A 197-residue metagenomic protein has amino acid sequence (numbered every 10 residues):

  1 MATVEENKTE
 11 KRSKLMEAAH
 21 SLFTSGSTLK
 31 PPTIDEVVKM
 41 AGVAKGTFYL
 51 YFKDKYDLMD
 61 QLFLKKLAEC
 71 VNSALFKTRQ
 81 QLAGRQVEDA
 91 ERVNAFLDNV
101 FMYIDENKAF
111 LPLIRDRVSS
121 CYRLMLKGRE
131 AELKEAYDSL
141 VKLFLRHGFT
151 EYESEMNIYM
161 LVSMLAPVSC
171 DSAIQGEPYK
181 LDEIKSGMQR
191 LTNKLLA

Functional and structural regions predicted by a protein language model:
M1-E10: N-terminal intrinsically disordered/low-complexity leader segments
V4, L145-L191: Hydrophobic/aromatic-rich alpha-helical bundle segments in the mid-to-C-terminal region
K11-L22, V37, L62-K66, C70 (+2 more regions): Generic hydrophobic, amphipathic alpha-helix propensity
S21-L29, E106, G148: Basic, amphipathic alpha-helical hairpins
S25-D57, Q61: Helix-turn-helix
Q61, F76-D105, L161: Hydrophobic alpha-helical connector segments
N72-L75, Y103, C121-G148, E155-Y159: Amphipathic alpha-helical packing segments from all-alpha helical-bundle domains
N99-R123, P167-D171: Amphipathic alpha-helical segments used for helix-helix packing
